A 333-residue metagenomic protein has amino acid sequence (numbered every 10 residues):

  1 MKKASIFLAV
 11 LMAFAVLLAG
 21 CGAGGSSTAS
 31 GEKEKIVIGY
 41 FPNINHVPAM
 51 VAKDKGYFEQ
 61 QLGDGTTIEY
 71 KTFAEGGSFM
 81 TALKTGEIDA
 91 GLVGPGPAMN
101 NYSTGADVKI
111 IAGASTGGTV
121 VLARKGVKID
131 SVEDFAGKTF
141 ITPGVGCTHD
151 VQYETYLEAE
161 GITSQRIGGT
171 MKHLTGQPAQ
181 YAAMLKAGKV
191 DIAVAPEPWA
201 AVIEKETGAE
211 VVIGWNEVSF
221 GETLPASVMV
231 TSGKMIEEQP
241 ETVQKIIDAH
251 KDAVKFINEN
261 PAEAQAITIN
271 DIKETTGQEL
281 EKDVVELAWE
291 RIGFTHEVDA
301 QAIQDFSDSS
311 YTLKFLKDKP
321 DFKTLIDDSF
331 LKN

Functional and structural regions predicted by a protein language model:
M1-K35, K332-N333: Short, low-complexity disordered leader/linker segments with a strong preference for bacterial N-terminal type II
S30-T175, D191-E197, V212: Short, glycine-/small- and polar/acidic-enriched structural segments that line small-molecule recognition paths
I44, A114-A123, A209-I236, I247 (+2 more regions): Periplasmic-binding protein-like
H46, M50, K55, M80 (+13 more regions): Extracytoplasmic/secreted envelope proteins and their assembly/folding machinery, especially bacterial periplasmic
E59-T66, E217-E222, E290-A300: Short, solvent-exposed loop/beta-turn-alpha elements that line the ligand-binding surface or hinge of extracytoplasmic
P95-P97, I167-T170, L174, A179-N270: Pocket-lining segment of extracytoplasmic ligand-binding domains
E237-F315: Secondary-structure end/capping motifs
S307-N333: Conserved C-terminal helix/tail region of periplasmic/extracytoplasmic solute-binding proteins
